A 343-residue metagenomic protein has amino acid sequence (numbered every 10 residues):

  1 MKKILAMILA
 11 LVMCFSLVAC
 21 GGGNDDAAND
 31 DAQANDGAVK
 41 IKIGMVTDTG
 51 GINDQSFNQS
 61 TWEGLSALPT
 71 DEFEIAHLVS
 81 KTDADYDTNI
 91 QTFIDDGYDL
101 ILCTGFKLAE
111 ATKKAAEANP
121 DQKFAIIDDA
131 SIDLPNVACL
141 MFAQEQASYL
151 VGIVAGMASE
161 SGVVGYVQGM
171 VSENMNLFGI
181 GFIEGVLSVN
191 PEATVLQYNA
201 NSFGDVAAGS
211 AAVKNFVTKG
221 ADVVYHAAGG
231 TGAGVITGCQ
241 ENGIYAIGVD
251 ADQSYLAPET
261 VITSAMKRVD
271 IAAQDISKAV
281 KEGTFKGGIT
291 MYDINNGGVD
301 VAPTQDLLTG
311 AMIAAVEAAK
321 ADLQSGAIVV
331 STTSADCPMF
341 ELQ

Functional and structural regions predicted by a protein language model:
K2-G23: Sec-dependent N-terminal signal peptides of Gram-positive bacterial secreted proteins and lipoproteins
C20, D25-Q343: A residue-level marker of the well-folded mature domains of exported/periplasmic proteins
